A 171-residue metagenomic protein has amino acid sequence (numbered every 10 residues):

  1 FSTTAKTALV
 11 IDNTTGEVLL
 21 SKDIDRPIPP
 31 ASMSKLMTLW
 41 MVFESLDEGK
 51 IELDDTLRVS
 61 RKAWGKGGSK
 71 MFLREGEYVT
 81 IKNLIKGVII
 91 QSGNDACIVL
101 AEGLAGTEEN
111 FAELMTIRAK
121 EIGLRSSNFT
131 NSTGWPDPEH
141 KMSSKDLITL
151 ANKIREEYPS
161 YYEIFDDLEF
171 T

Functional and structural regions predicted by a protein language model:
F1-K145, N152-E156: Active-site-adjacent loops and short helices of periplasmic peptidoglycan-processing enzymes
D146-T171: Extracytoplasmic
